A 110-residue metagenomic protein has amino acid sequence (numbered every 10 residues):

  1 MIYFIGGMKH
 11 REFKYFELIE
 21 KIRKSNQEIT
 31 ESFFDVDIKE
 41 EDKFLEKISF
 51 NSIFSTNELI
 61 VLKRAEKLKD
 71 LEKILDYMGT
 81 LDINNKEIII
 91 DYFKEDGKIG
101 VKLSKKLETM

Functional and structural regions predicted by a protein language model:
I2-M110: Non-catalytic interfacial helical region
